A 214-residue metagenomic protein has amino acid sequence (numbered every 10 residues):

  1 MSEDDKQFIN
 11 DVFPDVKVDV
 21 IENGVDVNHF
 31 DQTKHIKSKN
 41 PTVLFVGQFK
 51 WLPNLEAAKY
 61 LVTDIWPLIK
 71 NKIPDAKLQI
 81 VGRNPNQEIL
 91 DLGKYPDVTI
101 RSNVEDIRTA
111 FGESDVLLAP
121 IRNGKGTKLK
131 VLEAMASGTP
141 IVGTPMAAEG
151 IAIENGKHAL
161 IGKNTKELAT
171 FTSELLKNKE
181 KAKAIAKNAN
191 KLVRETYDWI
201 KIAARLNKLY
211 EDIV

Functional and structural regions predicted by a protein language model:
D4, I21-G24: Carbohydrate-associated surface elements
V25-N40: Acidic anion/phosphate-binding donor-loop and adjacent secondary structure in glycosyltransferase catalytic cores
K37-A58, V62-W66: Conserved donor-binding/catalytic core segment of Leloir-type glycosyltransferases
I73, K77-T109, E113-V116: Nucleotide-activated donor-binding/catalytic signature segment of Leloir-type glycosyltransferases, i.e., the conserved
G112-G126, S137-P140: Acidic donor-binding loop of glycosyltransferase active sites
K130-E133, P140-T144: Short hydrophobic beta-strand element within catalytic cores of glycosyltransferases and related nucleotide-activated
G156-K166, E174-K179: Conserved acidic donor-binding segment of nucleotide-sugar-dependent glycosyltransferases
K181-T196, I202-K208, D212: A short, well-ordered alpha-helix in the C-terminal region of glycosyltransferases
